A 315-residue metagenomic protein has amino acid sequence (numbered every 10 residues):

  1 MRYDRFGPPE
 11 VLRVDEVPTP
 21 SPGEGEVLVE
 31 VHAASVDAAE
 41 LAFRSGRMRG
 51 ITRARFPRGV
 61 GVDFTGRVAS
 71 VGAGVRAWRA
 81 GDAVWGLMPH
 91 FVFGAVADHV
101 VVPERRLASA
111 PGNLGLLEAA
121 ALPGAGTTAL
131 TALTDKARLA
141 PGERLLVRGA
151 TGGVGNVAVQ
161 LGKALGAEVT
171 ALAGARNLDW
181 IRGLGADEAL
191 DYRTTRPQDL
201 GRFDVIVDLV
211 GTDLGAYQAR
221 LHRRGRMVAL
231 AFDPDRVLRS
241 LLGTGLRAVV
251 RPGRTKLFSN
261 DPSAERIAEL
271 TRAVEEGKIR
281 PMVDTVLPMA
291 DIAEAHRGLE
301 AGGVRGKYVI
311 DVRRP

Functional and structural regions predicted by a protein language model:
P18-V36, M48-F91: Glycine-rich beta-strand-centered segment in the early N-terminal region that forms part of a ligand/cofactor-binding
V62, A77, G86-G149: NAD(P)H dinucleotide-binding glycine-rich loop of Rossmann-like/cofactor-binding domains, especially the beta1-alpha1
A73-G74, V169-W180, T212-L214, D235-R236: Short glycine/proline-centered loop/turn elements that form peptide/ligand docking sites
A119-D191: Mid-domain Rossmann-like dinucleotide-binding core that forms the NAD(H)/NADP(H) cofactor-binding site
Q198-V205: A short acidic, Gly/Pro-enriched loop at the edge of an enzyme's catalytic core that lines a small-molecule cofactor
T212-K278, D311-P315: Glycine-rich phosphate-binding loop and adjacent beta-alpha segment of Rossmann(oid) nucleotide-cofactor-binding
T271, K278-M282, E294-P315: C-terminal capping/lid region of NAD(P)-dependent oxidoreductase domains
